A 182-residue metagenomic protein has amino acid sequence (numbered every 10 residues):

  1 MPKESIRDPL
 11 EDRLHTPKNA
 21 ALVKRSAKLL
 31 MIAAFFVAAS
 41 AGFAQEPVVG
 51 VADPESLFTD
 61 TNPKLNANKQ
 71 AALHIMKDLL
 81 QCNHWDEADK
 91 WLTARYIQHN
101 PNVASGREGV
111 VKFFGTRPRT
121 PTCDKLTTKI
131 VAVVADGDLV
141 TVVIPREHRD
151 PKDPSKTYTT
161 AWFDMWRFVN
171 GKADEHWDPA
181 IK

Functional and structural regions predicted by a protein language model:
E11-M31: Bacterial N-terminal signal peptides that target proteins for export
L29-A39: Bacterial N-terminal signal peptides
F43-D86, K90, A94: Short, low-complexity N-terminal intrinsically disordered segments enriched in polar/charged residues
W85-D136: A solvent-exposed, acidic/Ser-Thr-rich amphipathic alpha-helical stretch
T120-C123, H148-Y158: Short, cysteine-centered beta-strand-loop-beta hairpins and adjacent loop/turn segments enriched in charged/polar
K125-T128, T157-F163: Short, surface-exposed coil-to-beta transition loops
G137-R146: A short hydrophobic beta-strand element
A161-K182: Short beta-strand edge/turn micro-motifs at domain boundaries
